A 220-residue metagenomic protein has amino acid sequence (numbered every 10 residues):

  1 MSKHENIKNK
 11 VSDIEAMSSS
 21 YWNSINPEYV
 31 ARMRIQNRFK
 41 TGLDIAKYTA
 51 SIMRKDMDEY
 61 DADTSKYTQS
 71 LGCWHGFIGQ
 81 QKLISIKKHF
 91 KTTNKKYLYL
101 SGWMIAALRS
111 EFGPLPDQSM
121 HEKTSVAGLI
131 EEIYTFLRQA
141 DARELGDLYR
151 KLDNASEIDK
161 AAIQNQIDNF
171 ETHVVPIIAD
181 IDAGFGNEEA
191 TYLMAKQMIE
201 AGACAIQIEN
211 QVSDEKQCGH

Functional and structural regions predicted by a protein language model:
S2-H220: Alpha/beta enzyme core
